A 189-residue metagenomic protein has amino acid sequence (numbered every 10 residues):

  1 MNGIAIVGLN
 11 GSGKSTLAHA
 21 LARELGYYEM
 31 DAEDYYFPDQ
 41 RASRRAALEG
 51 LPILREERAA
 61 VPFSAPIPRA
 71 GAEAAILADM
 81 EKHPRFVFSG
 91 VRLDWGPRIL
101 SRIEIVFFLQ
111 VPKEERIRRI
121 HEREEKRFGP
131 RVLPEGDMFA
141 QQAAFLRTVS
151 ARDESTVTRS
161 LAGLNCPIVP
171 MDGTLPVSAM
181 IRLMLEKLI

Functional and structural regions predicted by a protein language model:
I6: Hydrophobic anchor at the beta1->P-loop junction of P-loop NTPases
L9: P-loop (Walker A) phosphate-binding loop of NTP-binding proteins
S12: ATP-binding Walker
S15: Walker A/P-loop
H19, R23-A74: Conserved substrate/cofactor phosphate-moiety recognition/catalytic segment in nucleotide-dependent phosphotransferases
K82-F86: Loop/turn-to-beta-strand initiation segments
R102-R123: Conserved phosphate-donor/acceptor-positioning beta-strand/loop module used by diverse small-molecule
G129-L183: Small-molecule kinase domains that catalyze NTP-dependent phosphoryl transfer to phosphate-bearing small molecules
